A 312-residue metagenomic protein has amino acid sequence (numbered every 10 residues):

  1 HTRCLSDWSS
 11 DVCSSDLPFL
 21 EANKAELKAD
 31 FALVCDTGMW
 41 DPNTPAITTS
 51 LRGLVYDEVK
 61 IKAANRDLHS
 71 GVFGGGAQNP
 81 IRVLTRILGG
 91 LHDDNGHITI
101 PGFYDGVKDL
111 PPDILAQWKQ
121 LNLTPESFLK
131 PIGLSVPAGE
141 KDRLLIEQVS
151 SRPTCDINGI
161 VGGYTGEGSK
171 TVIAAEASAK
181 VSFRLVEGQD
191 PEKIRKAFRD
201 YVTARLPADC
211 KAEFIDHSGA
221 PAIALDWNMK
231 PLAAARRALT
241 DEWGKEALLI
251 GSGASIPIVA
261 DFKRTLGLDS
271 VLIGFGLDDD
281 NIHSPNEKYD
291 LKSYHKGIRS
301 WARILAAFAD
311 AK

Functional and structural regions predicted by a protein language model:
H1-V12: Single conserved hydrophobic/aromatic residue that forms the stacking wall/gate of nucleotide- or nucleobase-binding
S10-Q78: Histidine/acidic-residue-rich, glycine-tolerant segments that coordinate divalent metal ions
C13-S15, L110-W118, A222-P231, A260-T265: Short glycine/threonine-rich loop-to-helix capping motif typified by GTGT followed within a few residues by an Asp-Pro
K24, T49, Y56, S70-I160 (+1 more regions): Acidic-enriched catalytic cores of C-N bond-cleaving enzymes acting on peptides and small amides
K60-K62, L84, S169, I173-A177 (+3 more regions): Zn-dependent metallopeptidase/amidohydrolase metal-coordination segment
V83, I87-D94, A197-A208, K230 (+4 more regions): Generic non-transmembrane alpha-helical segments
R86, G162-A197: C-terminal catalytic subdomain
F183-V186, E213-N228, S252: A short beta-alpha structural unit
